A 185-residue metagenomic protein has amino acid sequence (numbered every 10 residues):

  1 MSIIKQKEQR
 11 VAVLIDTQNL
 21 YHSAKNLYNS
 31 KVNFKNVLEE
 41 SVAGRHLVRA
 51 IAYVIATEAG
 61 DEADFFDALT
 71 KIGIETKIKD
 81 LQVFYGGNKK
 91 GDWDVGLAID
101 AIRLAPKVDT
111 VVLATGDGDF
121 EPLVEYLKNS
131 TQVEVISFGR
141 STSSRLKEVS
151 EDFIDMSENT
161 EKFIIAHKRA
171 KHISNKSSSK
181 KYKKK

Functional and structural regions predicted by a protein language model:
M1-K185: Terminal and domain-boundary accessory regions
